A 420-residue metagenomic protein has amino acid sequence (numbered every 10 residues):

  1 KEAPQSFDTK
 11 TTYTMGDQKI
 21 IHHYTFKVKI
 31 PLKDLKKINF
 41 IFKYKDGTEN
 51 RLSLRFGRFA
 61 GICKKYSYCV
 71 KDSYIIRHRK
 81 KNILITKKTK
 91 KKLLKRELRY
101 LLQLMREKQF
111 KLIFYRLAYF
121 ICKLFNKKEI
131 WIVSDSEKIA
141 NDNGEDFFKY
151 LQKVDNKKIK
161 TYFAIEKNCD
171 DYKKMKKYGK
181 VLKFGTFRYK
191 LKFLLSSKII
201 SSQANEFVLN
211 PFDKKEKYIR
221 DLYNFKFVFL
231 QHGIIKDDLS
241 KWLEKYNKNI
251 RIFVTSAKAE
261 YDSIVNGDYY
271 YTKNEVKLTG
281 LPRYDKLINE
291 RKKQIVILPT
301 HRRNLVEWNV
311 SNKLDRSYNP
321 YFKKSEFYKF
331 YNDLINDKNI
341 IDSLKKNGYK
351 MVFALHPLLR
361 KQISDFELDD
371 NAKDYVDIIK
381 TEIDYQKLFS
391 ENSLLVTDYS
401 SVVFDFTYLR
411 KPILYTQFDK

Functional and structural regions predicted by a protein language model:
K1, S6-S196, I200: N-terminal pre-catalytic "stem/leader" segment of glycosyltransferase-like enzymes
S6, I121, E129-L287: Active-site and donor-binding regions of nucleotide-sugar-utilizing enzymes
D142-Q152, P282-E367: Conserved catalytic-core segment of nucleotide-activated headgroup transferases in glycan assembly
I165-D171, P357-L359, S400-S401: Short, polar loop motifs at secondary-structure junctions
Y189, I340, Y385: Acidic, amphipathic alpha-helical patches
F229, I234-I235, G267, S364-L368 (+1 more regions): Nucleotide-sugar donor-binding patch of glycosyltransferase catalytic domains
D365-T381: Nucleotide-activated donor-binding/catalytic signature segment of Leloir-type glycosyltransferases, i.e., the conserved
I383-D419: A donor-sugar binding/catalytic signature common to diverse glycosyltransferases and related nucleotide-sugar
